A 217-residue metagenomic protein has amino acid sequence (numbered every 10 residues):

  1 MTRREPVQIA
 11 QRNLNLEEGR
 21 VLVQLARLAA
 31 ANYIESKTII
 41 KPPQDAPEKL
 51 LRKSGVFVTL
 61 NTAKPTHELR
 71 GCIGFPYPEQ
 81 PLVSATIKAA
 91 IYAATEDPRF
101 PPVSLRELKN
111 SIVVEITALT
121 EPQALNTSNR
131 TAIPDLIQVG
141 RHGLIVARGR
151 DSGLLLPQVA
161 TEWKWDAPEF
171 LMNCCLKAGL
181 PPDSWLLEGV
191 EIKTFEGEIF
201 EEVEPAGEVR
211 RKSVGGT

Functional and structural regions predicted by a protein language model:
M1-T217: Basic nucleic-acid-binding interfaces
